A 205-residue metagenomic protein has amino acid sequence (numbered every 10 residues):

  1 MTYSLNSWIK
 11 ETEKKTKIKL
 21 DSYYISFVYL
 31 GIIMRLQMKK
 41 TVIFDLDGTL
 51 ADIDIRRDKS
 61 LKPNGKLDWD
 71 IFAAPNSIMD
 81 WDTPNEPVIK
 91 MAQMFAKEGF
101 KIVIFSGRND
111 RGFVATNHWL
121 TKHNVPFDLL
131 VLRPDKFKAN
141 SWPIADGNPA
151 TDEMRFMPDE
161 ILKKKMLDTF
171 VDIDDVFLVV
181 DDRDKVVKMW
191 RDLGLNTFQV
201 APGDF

Functional and structural regions predicted by a protein language model:
Y3-W8, T12-L46, D54-R57: Non-catalytic pre-domain segments flanking phosphatase-related domains
L36-K138: Alpha-helical substrate-recognition element adjacent to the catalytic core
P84-V88, E160-K163, R183: Amphipathic coiled-coil/heptad-repeat helices and related helical stalk/stem segments that mediate oligomerization
I102, F127, F177, T197-F198: Hydrophobic anchor at the start of a short beta-strand that flanks the dinucleotide cofactor-binding loop
D110-F177, V186: Substrate-recognition "cap/lid" segment bordering the active-site pocket of phosphatases
L167, L178-F205: Acidic, Mg2+-coordinating phosphoryl-transfer loop and its flanking beta/alpha structural elements, shared across
